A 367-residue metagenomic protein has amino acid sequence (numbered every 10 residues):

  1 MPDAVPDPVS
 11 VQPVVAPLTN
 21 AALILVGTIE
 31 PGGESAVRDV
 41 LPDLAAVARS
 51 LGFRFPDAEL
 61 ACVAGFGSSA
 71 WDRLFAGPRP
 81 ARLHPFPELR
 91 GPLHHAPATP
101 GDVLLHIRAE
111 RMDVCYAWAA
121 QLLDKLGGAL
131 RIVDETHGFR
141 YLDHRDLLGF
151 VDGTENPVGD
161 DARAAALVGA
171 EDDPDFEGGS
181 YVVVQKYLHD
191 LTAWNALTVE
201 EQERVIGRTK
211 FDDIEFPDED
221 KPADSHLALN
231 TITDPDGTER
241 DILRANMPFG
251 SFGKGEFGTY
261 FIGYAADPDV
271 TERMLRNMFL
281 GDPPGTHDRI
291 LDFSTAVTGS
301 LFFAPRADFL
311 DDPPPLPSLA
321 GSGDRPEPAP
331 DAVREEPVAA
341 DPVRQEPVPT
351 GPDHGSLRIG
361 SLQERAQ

Functional and structural regions predicted by a protein language model:
P2-E336, G355-A366: Long, histidine/aromatic-enriched segments associated with O2/redox biology
